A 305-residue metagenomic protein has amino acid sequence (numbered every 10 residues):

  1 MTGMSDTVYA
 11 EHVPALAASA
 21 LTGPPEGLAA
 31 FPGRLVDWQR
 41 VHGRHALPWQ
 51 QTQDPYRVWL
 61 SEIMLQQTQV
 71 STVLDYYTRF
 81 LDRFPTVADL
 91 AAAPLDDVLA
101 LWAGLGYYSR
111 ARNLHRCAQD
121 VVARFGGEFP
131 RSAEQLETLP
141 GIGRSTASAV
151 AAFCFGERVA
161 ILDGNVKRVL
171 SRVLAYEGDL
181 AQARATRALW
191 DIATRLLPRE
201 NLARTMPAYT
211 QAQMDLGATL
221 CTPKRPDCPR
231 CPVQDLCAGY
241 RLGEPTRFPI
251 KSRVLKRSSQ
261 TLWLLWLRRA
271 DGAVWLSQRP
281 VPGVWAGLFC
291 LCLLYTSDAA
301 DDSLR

Functional and structural regions predicted by a protein language model:
D6-P24: Short, contiguous pre-domain boundary segments
G27-A29, G33-P229, V233-T246, S259: Catalytic cores of DNA base-excision repair glycosylases
I142, A286, A300: Single, functionally critical "micro-switch" positions that shape active/binding sites and transmembrane helices
P245-L291: N-terminal strand-loop-strand
Y295-D302: Conserved small/polar residues in nucleotide/adenosyl-binding loops
